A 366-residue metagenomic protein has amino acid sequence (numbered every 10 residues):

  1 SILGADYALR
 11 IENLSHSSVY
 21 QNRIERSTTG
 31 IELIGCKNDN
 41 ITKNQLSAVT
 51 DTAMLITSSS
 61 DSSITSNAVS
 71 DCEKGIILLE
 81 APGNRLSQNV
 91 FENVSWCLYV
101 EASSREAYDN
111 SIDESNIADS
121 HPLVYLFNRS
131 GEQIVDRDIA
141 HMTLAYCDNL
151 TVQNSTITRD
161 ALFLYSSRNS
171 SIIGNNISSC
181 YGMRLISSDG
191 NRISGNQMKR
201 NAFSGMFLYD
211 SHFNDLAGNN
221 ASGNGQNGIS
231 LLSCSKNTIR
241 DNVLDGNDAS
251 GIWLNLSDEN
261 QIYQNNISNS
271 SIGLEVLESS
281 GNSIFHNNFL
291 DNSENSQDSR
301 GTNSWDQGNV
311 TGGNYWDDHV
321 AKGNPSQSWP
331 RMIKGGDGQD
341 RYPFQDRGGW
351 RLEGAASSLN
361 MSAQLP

Functional and structural regions predicted by a protein language model:
S1, V19-N22, G30, I41 (+16 more regions): Secretory targeting signatures
S1-M54, S59-S62, A68-S70, Q153-F207 (+2 more regions): Right-handed parallel beta-helix
D6, R10, V19, E32 (+22 more regions): Compositionally biased, intrinsically disordered low-complexity regions
Y7-N13, T29-G35, T52-S58, K74-E80 (+11 more regions): Glycine-rich beta-solenoid repeat tracts in large extracellular/virion proteins
N13, N40, N93, N128 (+9 more regions): N-linked glycosylation sites
S17, N22, N44, N67 (+18 more regions): Consensus "Asn ladder" position of solenoid repeat domains
T65, P82-H141, A217, Q261-Q264 (+1 more regions): Acidic, glycine- and Ser/Thr-rich low-complexity intrinsically disordered tracts in extracellular/secreted proteins
